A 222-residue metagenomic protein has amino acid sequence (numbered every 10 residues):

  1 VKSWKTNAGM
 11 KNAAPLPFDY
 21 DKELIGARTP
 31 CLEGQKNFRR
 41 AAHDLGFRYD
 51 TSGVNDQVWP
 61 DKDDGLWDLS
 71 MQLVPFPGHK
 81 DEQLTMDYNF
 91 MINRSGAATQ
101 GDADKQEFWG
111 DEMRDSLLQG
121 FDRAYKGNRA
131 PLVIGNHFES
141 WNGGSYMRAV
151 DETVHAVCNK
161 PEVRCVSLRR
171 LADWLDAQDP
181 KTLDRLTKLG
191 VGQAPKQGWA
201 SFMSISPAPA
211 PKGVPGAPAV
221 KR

Functional and structural regions predicted by a protein language model:
V1-Q83, S140-A149: Catalytic domains of cell-wall/extracellular-matrix polysaccharide-remodeling enzymes, centered on de-N-acetylation
N7, D63-G65, T85-N89, A103-F108 (+2 more regions): Low-complexity, flexible helical/coil segments
N12-P17, N93-A97, G127-P131: Short amphipathic alpha-helical segments, especially helix-boundary/capping motifs
Y20-T29, Y88-N93, G120-A124: Short low-complexity stretches enriched in small and charged residues
R39-H43, D104-F108, H137: N-terminal start-of-chain detector that recognizes signal peptides and the immediate post-cleavage beginning
Y49-Q57, D61, D115-R222: C-terminal domain-boundary segment and adjacent tail
L73-Q119: A conserved mid-domain beta-alpha-beta active-site/ligand-binding segment of alpha/beta enzyme cores
